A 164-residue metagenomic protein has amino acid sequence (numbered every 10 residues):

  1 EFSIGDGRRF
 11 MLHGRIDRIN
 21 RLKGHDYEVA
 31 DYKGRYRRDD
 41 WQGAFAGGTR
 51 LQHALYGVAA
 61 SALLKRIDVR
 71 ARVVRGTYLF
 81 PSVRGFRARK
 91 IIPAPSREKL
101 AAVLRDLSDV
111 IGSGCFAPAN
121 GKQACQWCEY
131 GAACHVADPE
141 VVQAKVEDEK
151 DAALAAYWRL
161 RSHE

Functional and structural regions predicted by a protein language model:
E1-E164: RecB-family 4Fe-4S metal-dependent nuclease core
